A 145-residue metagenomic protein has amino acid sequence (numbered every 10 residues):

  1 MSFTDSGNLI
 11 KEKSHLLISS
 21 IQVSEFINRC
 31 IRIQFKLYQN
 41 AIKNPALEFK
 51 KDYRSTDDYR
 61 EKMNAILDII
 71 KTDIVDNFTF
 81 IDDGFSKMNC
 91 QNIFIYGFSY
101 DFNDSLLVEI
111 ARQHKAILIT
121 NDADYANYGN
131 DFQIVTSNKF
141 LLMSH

Functional and structural regions predicted by a protein language model:
M1-Q22, N28-E48: Short, well-structured N-terminal submotif of metal-dependent ribonuclease cores
F3-G7, L67, L107-V108: Short amphipathic alpha-helical segments and helix-helix/interface helices
S20, D101-V108: Conserved glycosyltransferase catalytic-site signature
I21-Q22, T56-G97: Acidic catalytic patch
V23-S24, Y125: Alpha-helix N-cap/helix-start and coil->helix boundary motif
Q39-N64: Charged, glycine/proline-rich intrinsically disordered loops and linkers
F80, K87, Y96, V108-H145: Acidic, PIN/NYN-like endoribonuclease modules and their adjacent C-terminal/linker elements
